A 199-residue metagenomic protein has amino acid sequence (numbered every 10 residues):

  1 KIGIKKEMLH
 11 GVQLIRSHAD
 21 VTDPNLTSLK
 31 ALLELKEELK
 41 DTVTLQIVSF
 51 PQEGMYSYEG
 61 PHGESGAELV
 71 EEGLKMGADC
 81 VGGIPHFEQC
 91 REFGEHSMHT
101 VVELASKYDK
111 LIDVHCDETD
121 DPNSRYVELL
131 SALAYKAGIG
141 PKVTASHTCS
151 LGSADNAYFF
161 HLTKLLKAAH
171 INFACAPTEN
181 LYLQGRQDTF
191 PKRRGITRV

Functional and structural regions predicted by a protein language model:
K1-K5, R16-A19: Metal-associated gating/positioning segment near the N- to mid-region
Q13-L14, D79: Short acidic/polar active-site loop segments enriched in Thr and Asp
I15, P24: Active-site pocket-lining segments that scaffold enzyme catalytic pockets across diverse folds
R16, T44-V48, D113, T144 (+1 more regions): A structural signal for isolated positions on well-ordered beta-strands in alpha/beta enzyme cores
D20-T22, V48-M55, I84-E88, H115-D121 (+2 more regions): Active-site beta-loop-alpha junctions enriched in small/polar residues
T27-E38, G60-T144, S150-N172, D188-V199: Histidine/acidic residue-rich metal-binding segments in metalloenzymes
L183-Q187: Glycine/threonine-rich flexible loop motifs
